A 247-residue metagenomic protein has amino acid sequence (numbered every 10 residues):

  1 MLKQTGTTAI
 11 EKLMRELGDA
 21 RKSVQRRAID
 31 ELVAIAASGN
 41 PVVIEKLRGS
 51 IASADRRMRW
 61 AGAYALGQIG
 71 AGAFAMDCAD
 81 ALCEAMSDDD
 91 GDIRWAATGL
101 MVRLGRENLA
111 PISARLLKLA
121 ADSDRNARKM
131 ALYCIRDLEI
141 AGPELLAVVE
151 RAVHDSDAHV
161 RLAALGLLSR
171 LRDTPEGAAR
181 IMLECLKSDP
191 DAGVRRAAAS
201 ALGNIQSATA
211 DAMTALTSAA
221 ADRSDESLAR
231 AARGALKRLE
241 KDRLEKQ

Functional and structural regions predicted by a protein language model:
M1-T5, S23-S38, R57-A73, E84 (+5 more regions): Structural detector for internal amphipathic alpha-helices that build alpha-solenoid repeat scaffolds
Q4-E16, A37-I51, G72-S87, E107-L119 (+4 more regions): Amphipathic alpha-helical scaffolding segments comprising HEAT/armadillo-like alpha-solenoid repeats
R15-S23, I51-R57, M86-D92, A120-N126 (+3 more regions): Short coil turns that connect the paired helices of HEAT/ARM alpha-solenoid repeats
